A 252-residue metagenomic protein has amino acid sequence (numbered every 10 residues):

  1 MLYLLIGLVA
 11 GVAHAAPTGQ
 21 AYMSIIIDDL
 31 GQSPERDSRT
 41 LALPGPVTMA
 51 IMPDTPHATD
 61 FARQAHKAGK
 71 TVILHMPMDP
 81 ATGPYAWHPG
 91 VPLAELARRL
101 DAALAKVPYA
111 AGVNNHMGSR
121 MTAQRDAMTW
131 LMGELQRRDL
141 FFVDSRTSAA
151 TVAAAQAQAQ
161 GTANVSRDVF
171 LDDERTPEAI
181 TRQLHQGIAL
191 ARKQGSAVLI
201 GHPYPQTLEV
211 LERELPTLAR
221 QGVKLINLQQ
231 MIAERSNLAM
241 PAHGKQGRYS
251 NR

Functional and structural regions predicted by a protein language model:
L2-L5, G11-R252: Catalytic-site microenvironment of enzymes that process N-acetyl-hexosamine-containing cell-wall polysaccharides
